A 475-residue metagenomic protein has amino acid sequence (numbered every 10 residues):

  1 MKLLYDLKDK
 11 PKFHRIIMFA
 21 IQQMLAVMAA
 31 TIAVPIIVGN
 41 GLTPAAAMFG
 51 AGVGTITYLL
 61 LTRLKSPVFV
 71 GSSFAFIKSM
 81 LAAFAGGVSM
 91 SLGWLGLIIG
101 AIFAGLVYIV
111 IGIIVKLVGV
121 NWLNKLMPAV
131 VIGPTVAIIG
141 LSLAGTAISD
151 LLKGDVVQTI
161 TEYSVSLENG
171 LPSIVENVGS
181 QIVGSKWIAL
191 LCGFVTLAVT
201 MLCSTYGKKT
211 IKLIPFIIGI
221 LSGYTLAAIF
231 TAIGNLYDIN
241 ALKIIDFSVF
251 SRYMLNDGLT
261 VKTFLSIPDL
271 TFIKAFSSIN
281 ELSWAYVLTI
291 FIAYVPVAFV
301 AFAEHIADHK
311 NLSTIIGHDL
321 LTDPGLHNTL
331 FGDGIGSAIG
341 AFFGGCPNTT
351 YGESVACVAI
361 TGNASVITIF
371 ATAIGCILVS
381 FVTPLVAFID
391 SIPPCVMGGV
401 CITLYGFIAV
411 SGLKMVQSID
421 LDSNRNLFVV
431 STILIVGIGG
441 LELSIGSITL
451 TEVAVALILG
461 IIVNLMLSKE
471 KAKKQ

Functional and structural regions predicted by a protein language model:
M1-H14, F19, M24, L117-G133 (+2 more regions): Cytosolic-side transmembrane-helix boundaries in multi-pass membrane proteins
M1-M18, V157-S180, Y237-S277, T314-I315 (+1 more regions): Intrinsically disordered, low-complexity non-transmembrane regions of multi-pass membrane transporters
K8-F13, I37-T57, A293-V366: Membrane-embedded helical hairpins/re-entrant loop segments and their flanking transmembrane helices within multi-pass
R15-G193, F381-P384, S391, C395 (+3 more regions): Early transmembrane hairpin of solute transport permeases
F19-V27, I32, G50-L60, S79-A83 (+10 more regions): Hydrophobic core segments of alpha-helical transmembrane domains in multi-pass membrane transport and ion-translocation
N40-T43, S185, V199-F272, T289-A307 (+2 more regions): Flexible hinge motifs at transmembrane-helix junctions and intramembrane kinks/re-entrant loops in multi-pass membrane
G41, L59-S66, I335-F343, T349-E442 (+1 more regions): Hydrophobic alpha-helical bundle architecture
G54-S66, I109-L123, A198-K209, I306-I315 (+3 more regions): C-terminal ends of transmembrane helices
